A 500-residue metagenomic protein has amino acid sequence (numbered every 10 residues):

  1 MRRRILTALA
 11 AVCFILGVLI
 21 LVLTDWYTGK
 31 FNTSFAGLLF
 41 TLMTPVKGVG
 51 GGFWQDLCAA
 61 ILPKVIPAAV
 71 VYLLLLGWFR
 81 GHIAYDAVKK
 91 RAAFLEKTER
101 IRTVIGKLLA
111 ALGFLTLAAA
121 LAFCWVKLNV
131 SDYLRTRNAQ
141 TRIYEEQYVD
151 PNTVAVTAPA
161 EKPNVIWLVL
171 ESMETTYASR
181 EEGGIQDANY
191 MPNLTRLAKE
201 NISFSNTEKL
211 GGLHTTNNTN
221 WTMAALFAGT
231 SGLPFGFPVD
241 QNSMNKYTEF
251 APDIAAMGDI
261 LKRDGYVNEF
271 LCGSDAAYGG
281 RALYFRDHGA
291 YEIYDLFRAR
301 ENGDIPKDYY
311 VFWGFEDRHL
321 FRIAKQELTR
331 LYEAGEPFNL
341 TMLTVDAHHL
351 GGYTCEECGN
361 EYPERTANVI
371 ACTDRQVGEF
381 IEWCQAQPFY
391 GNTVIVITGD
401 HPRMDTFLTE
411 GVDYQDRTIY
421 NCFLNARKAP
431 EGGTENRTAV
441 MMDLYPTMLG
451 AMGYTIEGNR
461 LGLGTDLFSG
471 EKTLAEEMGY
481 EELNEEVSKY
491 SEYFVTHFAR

Functional and structural regions predicted by a protein language model:
M1-T136: Transmembrane and membrane-interface helices of multi-pass, inner-membrane envelope-modifying transferases
A8-A11, D259, A276-A282, R427-R500: Membrane-interface soluble catalytic domains
F79-A92, F114-P163, W167, E174-F338 (+4 more regions): Active-site-proximal alpha/beta segments of enzymes that process anionic O-linked groups
N164-L168, S172-M173, I397, H401 (+2 more regions): Catalytic glutamate of the conserved HExxH
T222-A224, Y414-T418: Short, solvent-exposed loop/turn segments at the edges of secondary structure
F227, M342-L350, V396-T406, L467-E476: Acidic helix/loop microenvironments that form the catalytic cleft of cell-wall polysaccharide enzymes
D259, R322, Q326, N368-A371 (+3 more regions): Feature representing long, continuous alpha-helical segments
C372-D413, L449: Metal-dependent active-site segment of extracytoplasmic phospho-/sulfohydrolases and closely related
